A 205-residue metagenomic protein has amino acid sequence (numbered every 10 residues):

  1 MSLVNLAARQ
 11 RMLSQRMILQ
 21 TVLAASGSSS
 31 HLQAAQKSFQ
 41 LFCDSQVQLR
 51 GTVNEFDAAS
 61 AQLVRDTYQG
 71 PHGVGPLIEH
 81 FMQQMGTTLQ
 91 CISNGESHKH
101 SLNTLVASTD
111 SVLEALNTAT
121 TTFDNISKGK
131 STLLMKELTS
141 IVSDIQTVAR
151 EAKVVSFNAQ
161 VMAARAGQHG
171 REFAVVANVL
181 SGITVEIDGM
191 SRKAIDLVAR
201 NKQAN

Functional and structural regions predicted by a protein language model:
M1, G129-S143: A conserved signal-transducing helical linker
M1-S30, A34, V154: N-terminal extracytoplasmic segments of bacterial inner-membrane proteins
L32-Q40, V64-Y68, K99-A107, A174-A177: Short, charged, amphipathic alpha-helical segments
Q36-S97: Heptad-repeat alpha-helical coiled-coil/4-helix-bundle sensor or tether segments in soluble regions
A59-V64, L134, R200-N205: Long amphipathic alpha-helical coiled-coil segments
S108-L134: Juxtamembrane amphipathic/coiled-coil helical coupling segments that flank and transmit signals to/from transmembrane
A149-A199: EAAAR-patterned alpha-helical heptad-repeat segments
